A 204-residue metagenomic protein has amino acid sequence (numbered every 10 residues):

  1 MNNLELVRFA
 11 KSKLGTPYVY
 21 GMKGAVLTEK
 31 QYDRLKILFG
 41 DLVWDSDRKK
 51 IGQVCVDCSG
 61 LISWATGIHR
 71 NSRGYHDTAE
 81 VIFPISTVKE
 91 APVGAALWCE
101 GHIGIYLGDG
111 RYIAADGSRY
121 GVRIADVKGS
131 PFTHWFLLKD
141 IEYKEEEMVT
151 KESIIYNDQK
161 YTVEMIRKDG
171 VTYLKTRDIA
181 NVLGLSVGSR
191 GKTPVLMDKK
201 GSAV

Functional and structural regions predicted by a protein language model:
M1-S59, S63-W64, I68, E100-H102 (+5 more regions): N-terminal capping segments
N2-R8, R48-I51, V56-S59, S63-K128 (+1 more regions): ...with weaker cross-activation on analogous glycine-rich loops/strands in unrelated enzymes
G24, G110, S118, L138-I141 (+2 more regions): Short, solvent-exposed coil/turn elements at secondary-structure transition points
A25-V26, H76-V81, R190-K199: Short linear loop/turn motifs
L97, W135, L196-M197: Short beta-strand element of the conserved SAM-dependent methyltransferase core
P131-E147: Low-complexity, Gly/Ser/Thr/Pro-rich intrinsically disordered linker/tail segments
Y143-V204: Primary recognition of N-terminal secretory signal peptides and signal-anchoring hydrophobic helices
